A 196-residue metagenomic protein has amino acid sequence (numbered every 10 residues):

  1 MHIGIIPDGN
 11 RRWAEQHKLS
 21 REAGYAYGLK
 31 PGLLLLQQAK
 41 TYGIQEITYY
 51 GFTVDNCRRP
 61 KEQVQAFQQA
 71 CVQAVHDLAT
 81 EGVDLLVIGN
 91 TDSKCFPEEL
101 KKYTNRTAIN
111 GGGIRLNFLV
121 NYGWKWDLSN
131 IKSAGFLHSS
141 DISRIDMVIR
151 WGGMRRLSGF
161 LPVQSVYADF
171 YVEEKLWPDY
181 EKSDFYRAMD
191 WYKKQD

Functional and structural regions predicted by a protein language model:
M1-D196: Flexible, compositionally biased loop and terminal segments
